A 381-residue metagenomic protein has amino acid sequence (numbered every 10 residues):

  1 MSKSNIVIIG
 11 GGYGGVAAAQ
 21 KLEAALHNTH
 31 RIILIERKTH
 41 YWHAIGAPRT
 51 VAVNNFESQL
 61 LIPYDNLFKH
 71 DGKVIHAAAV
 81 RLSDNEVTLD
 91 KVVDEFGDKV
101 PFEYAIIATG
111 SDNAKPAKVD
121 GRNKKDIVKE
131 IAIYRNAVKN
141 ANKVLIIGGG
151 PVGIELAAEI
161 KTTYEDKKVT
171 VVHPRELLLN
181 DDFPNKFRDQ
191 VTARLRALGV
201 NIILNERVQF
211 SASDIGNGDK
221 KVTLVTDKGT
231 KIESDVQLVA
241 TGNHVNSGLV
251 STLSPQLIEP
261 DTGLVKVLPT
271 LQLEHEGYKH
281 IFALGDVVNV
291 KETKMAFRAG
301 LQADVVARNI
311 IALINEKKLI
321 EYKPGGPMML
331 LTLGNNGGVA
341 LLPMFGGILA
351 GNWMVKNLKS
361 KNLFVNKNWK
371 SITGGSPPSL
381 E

Functional and structural regions predicted by a protein language model:
S2-I75, A158-N185: Beta1-alpha1 glycine-rich phosphate/pyrophosphate-binding loop at the start of Rossmann-like nucleotide-binding domains
S2-V7, L34, D71-L145: FAD-binding core/adjacent interface of flavoenzyme oxidoreductases
I9, K99-D112, I147, I232-H244 (+1 more regions): Short hydrophobic core segments
G12-G15, G150-I154, A307: Catalytic nucleophile loop
A47-N54, V119-K125, S254-P255, G346-I348: Short glycine-enriched, charge-decorated loop/helix-capping segments at active-site entrances that position
G72-A77, R81-T88, V93, D166-P269 (+1 more regions): A Rossmann-like FAD-binding core segment of flavoenzymes
K124-N142, I232-L301, R308: FAD-site-proximal beta/loop scaffold in flavoenzymes
T293, Q302-E381: C-terminal, flexible cofactor-proximal segment of oxidoreductases
